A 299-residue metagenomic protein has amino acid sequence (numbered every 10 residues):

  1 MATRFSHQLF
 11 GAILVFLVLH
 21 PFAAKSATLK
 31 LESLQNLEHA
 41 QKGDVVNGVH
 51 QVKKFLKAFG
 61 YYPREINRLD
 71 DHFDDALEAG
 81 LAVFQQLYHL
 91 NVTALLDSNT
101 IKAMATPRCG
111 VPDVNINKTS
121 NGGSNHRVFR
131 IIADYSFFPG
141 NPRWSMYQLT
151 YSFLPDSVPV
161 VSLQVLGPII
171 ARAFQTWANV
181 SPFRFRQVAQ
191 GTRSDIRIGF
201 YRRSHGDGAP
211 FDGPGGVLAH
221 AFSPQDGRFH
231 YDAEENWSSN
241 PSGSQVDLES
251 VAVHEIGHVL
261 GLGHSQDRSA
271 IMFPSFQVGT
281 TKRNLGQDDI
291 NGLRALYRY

Functional and structural regions predicted by a protein language model:
A2-Y299: Zinc-dependent metalloendopeptidases
